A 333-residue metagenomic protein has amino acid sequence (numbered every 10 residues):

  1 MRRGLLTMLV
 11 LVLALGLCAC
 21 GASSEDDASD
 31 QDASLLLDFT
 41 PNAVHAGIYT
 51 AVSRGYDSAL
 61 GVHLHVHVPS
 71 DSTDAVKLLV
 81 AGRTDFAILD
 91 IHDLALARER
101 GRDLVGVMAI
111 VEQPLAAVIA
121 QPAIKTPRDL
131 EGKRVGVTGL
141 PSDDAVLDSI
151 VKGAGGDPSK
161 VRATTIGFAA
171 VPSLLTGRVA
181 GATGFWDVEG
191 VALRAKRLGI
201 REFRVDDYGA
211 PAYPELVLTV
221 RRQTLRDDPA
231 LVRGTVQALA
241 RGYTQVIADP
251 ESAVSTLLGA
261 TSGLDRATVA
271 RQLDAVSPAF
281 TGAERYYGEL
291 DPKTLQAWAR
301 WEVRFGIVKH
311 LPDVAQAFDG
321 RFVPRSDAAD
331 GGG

Functional and structural regions predicted by a protein language model:
M1-M8: Bacterial N-terminal signal peptides that target proteins for export
G16-A19: C-terminal motif of bacterial Sec signal peptides marking the signal peptidase cleavage site
G21-S23: Bacterial signal peptide processing site
D27-G167, V171-T176, A180-D187, F203-R204 (+1 more regions): Short, glycine-/small- and polar/acidic-enriched structural segments that line small-molecule recognition paths
H92-D93, A169-S173, G177-G263: Pocket-lining segment of extracytoplasmic ligand-binding domains
G106, R162-A163, V246-T256, D313-V314: Surface-exposed patches in mature extracellular/periplasmic domains of secreted proteins
R226-I307: Secondary-structure end/capping motifs
Q296-G333: Conserved C-terminal helix/tail region of periplasmic/extracytoplasmic solute-binding proteins
